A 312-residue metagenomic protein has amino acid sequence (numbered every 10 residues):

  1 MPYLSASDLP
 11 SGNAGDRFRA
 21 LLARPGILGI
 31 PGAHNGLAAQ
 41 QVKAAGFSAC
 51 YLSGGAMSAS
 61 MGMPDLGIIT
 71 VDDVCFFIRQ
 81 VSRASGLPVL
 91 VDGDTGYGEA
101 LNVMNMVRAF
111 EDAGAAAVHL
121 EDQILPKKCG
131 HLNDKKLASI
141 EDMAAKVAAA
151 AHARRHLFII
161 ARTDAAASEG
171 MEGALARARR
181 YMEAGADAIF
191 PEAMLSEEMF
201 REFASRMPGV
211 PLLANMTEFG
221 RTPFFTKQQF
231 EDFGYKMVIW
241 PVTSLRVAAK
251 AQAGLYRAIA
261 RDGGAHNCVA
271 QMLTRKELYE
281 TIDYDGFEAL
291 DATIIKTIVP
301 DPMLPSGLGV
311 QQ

Functional and structural regions predicted by a protein language model:
P2-W240, R246-K250, G254-R257, T293-V310: Alpha/beta enzyme core
I259-Q312: Flexible C-terminal active-site loop/helix
